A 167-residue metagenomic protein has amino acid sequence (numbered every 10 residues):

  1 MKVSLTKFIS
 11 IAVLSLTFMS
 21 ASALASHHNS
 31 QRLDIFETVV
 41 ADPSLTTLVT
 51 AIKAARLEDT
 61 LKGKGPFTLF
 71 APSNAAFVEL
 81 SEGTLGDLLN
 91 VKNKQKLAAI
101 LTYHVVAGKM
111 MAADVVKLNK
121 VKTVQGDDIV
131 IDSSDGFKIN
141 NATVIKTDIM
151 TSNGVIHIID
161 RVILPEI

Functional and structural regions predicted by a protein language model:
V3-T6, A21-I167: Mature, structured domains of secreted/extracytosolic soluble proteins
S10-S20: Bacterial N-terminal signal peptides
